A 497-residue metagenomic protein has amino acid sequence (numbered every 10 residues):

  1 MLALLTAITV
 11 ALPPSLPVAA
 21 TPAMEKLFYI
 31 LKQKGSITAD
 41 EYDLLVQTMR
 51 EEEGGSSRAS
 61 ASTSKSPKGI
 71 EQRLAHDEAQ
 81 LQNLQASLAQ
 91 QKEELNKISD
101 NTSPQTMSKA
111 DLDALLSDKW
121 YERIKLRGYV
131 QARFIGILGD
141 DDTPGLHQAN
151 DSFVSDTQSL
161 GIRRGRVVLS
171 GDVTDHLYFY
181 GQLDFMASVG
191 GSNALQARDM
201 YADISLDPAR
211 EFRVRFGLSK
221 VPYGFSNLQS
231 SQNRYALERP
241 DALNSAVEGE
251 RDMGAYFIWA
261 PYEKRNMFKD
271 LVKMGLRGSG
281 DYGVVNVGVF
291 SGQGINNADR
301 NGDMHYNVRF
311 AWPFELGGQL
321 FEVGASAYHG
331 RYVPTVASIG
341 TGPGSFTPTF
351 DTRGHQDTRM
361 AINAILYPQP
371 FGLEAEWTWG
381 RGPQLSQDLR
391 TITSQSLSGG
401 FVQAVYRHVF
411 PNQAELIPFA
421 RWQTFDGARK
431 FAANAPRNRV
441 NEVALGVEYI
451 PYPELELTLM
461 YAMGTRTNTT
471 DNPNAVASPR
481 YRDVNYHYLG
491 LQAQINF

Functional and structural regions predicted by a protein language model:
M1-A7: Sec-dependent N-terminal signal peptides
T6, L12-Q131, L138-G145, F497: N-terminal periplasmic/intermembrane-space "pro-region" immediately following the signal or transit peptide
I37-T38, A209-R213, R359: Short helix C-cap/helix-to-loop transition motifs enriched in small/turn-promoting residues
M49-R50, V189, P383: Short secondary-structure boundary/hinge segments and terminal tails
D113-L146, N150-I295, R300-N307, A311-G318 (+4 more regions): Outer membrane beta-barrel
L138-D141, F153-V154, M200-D207, L218 (+2 more regions): Outer-membrane beta-barrel pore domains
